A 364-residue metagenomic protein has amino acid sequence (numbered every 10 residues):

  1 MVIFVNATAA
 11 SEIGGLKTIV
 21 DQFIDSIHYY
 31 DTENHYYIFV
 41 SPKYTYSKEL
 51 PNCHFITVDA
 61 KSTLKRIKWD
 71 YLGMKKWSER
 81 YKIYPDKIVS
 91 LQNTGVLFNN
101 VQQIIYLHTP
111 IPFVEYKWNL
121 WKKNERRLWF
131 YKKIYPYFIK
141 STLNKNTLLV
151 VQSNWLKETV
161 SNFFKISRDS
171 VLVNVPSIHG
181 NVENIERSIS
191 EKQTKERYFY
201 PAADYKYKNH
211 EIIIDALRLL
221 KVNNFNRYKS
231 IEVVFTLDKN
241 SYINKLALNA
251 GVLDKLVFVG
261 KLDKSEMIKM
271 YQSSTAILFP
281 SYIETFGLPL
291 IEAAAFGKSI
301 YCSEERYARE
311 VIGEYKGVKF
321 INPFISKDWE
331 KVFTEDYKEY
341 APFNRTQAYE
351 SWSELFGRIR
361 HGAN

Functional and structural regions predicted by a protein language model:
F4, I19-S26, Y30-T94: Active-site donor-binding segments of glycosyltransferases and PAPS-dependent sulfotransferases
V5, S190-K208, I214-L217: Conserved donor-binding/catalytic core segment of Leloir-type glycosyltransferases
G15-D25, Y205-V222: A conserved mid-protein helix/loop that constitutes part of the nucleotide-sugar donor-binding site
H54, I243-S265: Nucleotide-activated donor-binding/catalytic signature segment of Leloir-type glycosyltransferases, i.e., the conserved
R127-L149: Membrane-proximal helix-turn-helix segments that form the acceptor-binding/catalytic region of lipid-linked
N144-N184: Donor nucleotide-sugar binding/catalytic pocket of nucleotide-sugar-dependent glycosyltransferases
Y282: Aromatic "clamp/platform" in nucleotide-sugar-dependent glycosyltransferases that forms part of the donor/acceptor
A293, S299-S303: Short hydrophobic beta-strand element within catalytic cores of glycosyltransferases and related nucleotide-activated
